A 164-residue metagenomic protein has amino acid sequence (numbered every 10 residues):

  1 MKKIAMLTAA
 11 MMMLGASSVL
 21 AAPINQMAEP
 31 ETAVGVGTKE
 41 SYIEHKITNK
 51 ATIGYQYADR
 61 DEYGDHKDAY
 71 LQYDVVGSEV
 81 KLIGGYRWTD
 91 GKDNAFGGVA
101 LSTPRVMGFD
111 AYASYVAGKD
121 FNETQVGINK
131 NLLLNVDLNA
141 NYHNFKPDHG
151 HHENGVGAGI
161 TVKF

Functional and structural regions predicted by a protein language model:
K2-F164: Outer-membrane beta-barrel proteins
